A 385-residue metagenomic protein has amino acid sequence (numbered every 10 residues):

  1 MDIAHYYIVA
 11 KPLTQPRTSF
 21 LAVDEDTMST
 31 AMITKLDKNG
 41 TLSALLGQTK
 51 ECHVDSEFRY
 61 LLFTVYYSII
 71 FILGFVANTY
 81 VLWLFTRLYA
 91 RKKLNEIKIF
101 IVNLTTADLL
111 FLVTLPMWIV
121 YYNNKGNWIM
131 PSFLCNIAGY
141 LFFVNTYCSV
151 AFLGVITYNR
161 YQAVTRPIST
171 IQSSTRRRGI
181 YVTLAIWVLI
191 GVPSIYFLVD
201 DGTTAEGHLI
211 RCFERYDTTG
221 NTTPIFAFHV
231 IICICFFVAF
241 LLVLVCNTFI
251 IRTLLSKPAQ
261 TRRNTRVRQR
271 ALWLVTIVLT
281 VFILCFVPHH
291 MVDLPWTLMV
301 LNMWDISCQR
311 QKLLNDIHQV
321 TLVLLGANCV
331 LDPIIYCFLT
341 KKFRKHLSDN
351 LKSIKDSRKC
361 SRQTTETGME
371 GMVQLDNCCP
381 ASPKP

Functional and structural regions predicted by a protein language model:
M1-V54, W304-S307, K341-P385: Intrinsically disordered regulatory tails of 7TM GPCRs
L45-V54, Y122-F143, R166, T175-I180 (+2 more regions): Loop architecture of class A 7-transmembrane GPCRs
S56-S68, L94-V155, A163-I171: Extracellular TM2-ECL1-early TM3 structural module of rhodopsin-like
R59-L88, L244-T248: First transmembrane helix
Y67, F71, L84, L110-G126 (+8 more regions): Helix-to-loop junction signature of class
F71, N103-L115, F143, V182-S194 (+3 more regions): Alpha-helical transmembrane segments of multi-pass membrane proteins
L82-I99, Y158-V182, L244-L274, T297-L313 (+1 more regions): Intracellular signaling interfaces of 7-transmembrane GPCRs
T106, C212-N221, H229-C235, R252-M291 (+2 more regions): Intracellular effector-coupling site of seven-transmembrane GPCRs, centered on the ICL3-to-TM6 transition
